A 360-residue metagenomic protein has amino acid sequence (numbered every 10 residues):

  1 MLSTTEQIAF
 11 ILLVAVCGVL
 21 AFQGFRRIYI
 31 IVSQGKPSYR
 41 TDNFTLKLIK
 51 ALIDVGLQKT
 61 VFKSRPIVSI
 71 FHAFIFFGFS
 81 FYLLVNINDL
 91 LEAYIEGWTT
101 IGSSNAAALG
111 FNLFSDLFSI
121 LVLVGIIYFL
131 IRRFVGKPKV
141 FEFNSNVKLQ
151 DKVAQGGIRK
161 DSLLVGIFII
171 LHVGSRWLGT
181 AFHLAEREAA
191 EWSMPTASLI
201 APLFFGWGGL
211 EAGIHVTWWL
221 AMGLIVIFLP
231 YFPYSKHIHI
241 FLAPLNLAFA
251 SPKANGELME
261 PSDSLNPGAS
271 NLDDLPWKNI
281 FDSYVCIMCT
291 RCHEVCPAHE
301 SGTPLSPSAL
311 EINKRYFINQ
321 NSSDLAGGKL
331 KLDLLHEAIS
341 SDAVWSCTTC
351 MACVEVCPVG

Functional and structural regions predicted by a protein language model:
M1-S270, L275-W277: Membrane-embedded alpha-helical bundles of multi-pass integral membrane proteins
F25, L52, I127, V165-G166 (+6 more regions): Generic structural hydrophobic/aromatic packing signal, biased to beta-strands
I70-I75, R159-D161, Y234, D282 (+3 more regions): Short, well-ordered loop/turn elements at secondary-structure boundaries
M259-Y284, R291-E294, H299-G360: Ferredoxin-type iron-sulfur electron-transfer modules in oxidoreductases and energy-metabolism complexes
